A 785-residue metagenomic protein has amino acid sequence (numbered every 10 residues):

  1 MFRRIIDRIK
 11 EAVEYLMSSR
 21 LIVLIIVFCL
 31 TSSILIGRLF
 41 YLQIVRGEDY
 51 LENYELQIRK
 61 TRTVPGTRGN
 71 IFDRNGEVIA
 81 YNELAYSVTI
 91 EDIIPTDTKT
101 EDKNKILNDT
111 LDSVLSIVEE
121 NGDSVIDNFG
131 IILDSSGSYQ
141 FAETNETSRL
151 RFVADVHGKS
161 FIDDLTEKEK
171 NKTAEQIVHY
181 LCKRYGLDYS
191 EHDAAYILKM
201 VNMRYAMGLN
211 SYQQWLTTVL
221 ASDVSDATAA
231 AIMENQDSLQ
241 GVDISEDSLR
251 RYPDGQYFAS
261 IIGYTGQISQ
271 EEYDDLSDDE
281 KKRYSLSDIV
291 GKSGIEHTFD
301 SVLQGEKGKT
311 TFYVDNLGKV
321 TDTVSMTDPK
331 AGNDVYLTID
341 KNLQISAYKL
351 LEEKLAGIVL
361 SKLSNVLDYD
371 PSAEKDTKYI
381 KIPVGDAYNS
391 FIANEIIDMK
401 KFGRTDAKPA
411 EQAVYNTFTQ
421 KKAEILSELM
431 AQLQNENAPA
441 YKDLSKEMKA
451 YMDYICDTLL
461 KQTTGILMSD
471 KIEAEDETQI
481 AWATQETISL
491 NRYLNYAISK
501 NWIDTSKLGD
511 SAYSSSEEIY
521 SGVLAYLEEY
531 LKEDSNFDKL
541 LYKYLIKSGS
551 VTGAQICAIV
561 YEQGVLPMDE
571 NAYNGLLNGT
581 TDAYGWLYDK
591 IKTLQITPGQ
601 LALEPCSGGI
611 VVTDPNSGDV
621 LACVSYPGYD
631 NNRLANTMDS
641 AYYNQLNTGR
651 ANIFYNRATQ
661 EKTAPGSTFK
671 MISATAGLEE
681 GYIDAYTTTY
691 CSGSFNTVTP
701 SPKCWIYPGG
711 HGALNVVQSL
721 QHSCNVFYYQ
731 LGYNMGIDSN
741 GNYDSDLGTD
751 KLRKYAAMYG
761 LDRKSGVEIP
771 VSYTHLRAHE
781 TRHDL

Functional and structural regions predicted by a protein language model:
M1-I591, G599-G609, P615, G628 (+4 more regions): Membrane-proximal periplasmic segments of bacterial cell-envelope enzymes, especially penicillin-binding proteins
I93-L115, Y588-D589, T637-G666: Short, solvent-exposed cationic patches
D328-G332, N652-Q660, S701, G709-L714 (+2 more regions): Flexible glycine/proline-enriched surface loops and loop-helix/loop-strand junctions
N333-T338, A602-G608, A641-F669, A685-T689 (+1 more regions): Short active-site loop at a secondary-structure junction that contains or immediately precedes the catalytic residue(s)
E352, T675-Y682, Q730-N734: Short glycine/serine- and small hydrophobic-enriched flexible loop segments
Y626, L634-T637, T663-N725, L761-V771: Short, glycine/proline-biased beta-turn/loop segments that scaffold the active-site neighborhood
T774-H783: Conserved small/polar residues in nucleotide/adenosyl-binding loops
